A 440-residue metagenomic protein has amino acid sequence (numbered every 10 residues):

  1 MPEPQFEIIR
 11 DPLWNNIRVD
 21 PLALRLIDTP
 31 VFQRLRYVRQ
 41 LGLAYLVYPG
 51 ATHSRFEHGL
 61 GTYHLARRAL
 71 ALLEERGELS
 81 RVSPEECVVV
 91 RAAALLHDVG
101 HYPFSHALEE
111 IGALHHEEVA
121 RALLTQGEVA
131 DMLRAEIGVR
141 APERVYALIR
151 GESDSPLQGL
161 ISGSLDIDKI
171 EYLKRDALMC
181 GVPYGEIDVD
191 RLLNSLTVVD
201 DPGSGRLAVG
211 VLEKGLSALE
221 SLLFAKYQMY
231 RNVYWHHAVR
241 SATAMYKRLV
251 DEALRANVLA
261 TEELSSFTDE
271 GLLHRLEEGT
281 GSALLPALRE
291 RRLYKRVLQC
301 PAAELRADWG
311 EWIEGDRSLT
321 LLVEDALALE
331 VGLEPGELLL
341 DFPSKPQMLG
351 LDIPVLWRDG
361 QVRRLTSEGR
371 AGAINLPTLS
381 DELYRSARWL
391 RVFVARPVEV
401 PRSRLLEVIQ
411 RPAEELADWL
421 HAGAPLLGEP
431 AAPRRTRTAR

Functional and structural regions predicted by a protein language model:
M1-R91, P103-R440: Histidine-centered, transition-metal-coordinating active-site segments
L96, G100-H101: Short active-site segment of divalent metal-dependent hydrolases/proteases that encodes the spacing between
